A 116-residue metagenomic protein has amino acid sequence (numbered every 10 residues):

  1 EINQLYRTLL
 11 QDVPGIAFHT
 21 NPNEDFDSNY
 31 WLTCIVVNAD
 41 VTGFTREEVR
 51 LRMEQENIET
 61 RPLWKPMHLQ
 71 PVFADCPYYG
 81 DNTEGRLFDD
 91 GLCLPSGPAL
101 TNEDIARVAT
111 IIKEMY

Functional and structural regions predicted by a protein language model:
E1-Y116: PLP-dependent aminotransferase class I/II
